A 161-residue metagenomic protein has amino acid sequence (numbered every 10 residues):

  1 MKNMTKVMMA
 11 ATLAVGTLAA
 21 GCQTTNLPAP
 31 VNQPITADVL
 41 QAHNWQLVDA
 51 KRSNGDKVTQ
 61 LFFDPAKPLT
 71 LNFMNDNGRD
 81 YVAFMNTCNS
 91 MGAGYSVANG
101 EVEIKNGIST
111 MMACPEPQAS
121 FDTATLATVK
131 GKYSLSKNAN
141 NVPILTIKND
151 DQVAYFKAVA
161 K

Functional and structural regions predicted by a protein language model:
M1-M9: Bacterial N-terminal signal peptides that target proteins for export
K6, C22-K161: Lipid interaction determinants
